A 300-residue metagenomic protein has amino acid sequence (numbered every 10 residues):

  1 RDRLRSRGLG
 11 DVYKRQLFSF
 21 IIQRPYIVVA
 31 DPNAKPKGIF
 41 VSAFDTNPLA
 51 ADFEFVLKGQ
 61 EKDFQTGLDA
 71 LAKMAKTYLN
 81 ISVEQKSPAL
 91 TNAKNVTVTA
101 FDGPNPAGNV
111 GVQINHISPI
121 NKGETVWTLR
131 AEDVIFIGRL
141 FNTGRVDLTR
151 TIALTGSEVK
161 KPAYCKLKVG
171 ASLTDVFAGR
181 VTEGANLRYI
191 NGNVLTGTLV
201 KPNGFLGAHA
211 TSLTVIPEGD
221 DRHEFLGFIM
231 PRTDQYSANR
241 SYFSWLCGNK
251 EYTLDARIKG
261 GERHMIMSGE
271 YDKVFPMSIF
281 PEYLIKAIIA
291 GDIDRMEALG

Functional and structural regions predicted by a protein language model:
L4-G300: Buried, small/hydrophobic-residue-enriched core segments of structured protein domains
